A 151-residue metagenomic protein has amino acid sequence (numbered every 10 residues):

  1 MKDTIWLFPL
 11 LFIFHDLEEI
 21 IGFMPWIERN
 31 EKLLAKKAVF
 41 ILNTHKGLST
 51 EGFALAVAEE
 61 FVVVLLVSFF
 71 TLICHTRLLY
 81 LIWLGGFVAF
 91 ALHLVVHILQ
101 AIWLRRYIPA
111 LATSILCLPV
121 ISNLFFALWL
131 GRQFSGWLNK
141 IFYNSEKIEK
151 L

Functional and structural regions predicted by a protein language model:
M1-M24: N-terminal signal-anchor transmembrane alpha helix
I13-I20, F90-A101: Transmembrane alpha-helical segments that form the membrane-embedded catalytic/substrate-channel core of multi-pass
I20-K46: Cytosolic, membrane-interface loops and tails of multi-pass inner-membrane proteins
K46-F61, L81-G86, A110-T113: A loop-to-helix transmembrane entry motif
F53-T71, C117-L118: Core segments of transmembrane alpha-helices that mediate helix-helix packing or line hydrophobic substrate/ligand
F70-C74, V96-W103, W129-L130: Juxtamembrane "helix-exit" motif on the non-cytosolic side of transmembrane helices
I102-L116, N139: Non-cytosolic membrane-interface motifs at loop->transmembrane helix junctions
S122-L151: Terminal transmembrane helical module of multi-pass membrane proteins
